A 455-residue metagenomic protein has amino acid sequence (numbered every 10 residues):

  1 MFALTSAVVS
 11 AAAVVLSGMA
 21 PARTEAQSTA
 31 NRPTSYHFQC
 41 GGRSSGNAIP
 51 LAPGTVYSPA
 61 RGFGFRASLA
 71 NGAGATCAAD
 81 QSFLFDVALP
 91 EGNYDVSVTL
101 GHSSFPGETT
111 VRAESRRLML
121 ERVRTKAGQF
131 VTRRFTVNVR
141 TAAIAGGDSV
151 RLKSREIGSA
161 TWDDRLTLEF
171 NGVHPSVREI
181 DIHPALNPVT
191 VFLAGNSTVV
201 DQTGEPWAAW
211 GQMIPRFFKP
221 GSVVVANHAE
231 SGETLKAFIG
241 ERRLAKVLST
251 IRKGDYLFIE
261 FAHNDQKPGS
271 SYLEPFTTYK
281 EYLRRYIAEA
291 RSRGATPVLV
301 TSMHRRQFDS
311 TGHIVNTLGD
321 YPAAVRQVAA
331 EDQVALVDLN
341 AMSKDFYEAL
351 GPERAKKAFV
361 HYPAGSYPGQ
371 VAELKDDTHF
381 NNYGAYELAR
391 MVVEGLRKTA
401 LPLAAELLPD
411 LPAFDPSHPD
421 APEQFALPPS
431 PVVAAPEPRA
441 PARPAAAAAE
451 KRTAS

Functional and structural regions predicted by a protein language model:
S28-A79, D163, H174-H183, T190 (+2 more regions): Low-complexity, Gly/Ser/Thr/Pro- and Asn/Asp-enriched, turn/coil-prone segments that serve as flexible N-terminal
C40, L168, H174-E230, L244-L257: Serine-esterase "nucleophile elbow" of acetyl-processing enzymes
C77-G92: Short beta-strands within extracellular/lumenal beta-sheet-rich domains
F85, L100-L120: Short, surface-exposed beta-strand/strand-loop-strand elements in extracellular ectodomains
G92-L100: A short tyrosine-centered beta-strand micro-motif
R122-V131, R140-T141: Short proline/glycine- and polar residue-rich coil/turn motifs
V139-S149, I157-N171: Noncatalytic modules at the cell exterior or secretory-pathway interfaces, chiefly beta-strand-rich lectin/adhesion
R242-P412, S417, P422, P428-V432: Alpha-helical cap/lid subdomain in secreted, periplasmic, or secretory-pathway luminal O-acyl-processing enzymes
